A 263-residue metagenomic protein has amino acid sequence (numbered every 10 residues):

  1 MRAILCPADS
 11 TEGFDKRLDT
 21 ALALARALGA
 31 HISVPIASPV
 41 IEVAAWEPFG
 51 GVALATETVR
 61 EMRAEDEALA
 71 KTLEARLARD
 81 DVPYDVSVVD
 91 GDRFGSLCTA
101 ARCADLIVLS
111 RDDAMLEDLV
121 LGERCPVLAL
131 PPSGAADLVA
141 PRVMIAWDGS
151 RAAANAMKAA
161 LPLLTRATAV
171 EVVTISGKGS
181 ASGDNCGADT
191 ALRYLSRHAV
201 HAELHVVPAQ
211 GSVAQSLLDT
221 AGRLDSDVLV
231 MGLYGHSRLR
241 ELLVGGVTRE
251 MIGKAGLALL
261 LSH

Functional and structural regions predicted by a protein language model:
M1-L54, G122, V139-V207, S226: Small/aliphatic-rich secondary-structure junction motif
H31, P126-L128, A258: Proline-centered loop/turn at the N-terminus of a beta-strand
I36, R111, P132, G232-Y234 (+1 more regions): Short secondary-structure boundary segments
L54-A68: A short acidic, glycine-rich active-site loop that binds or catalyzes chemistry on phosphate/adenosine moieties
A75-I107, R197-L229, L233-R240, R249 (+1 more regions): Structural beta-alpha unit
G95-A135: Helix-enriched interaction subdomains in cytosolic or periplasmic regions, typified by TIR/SEFIR signaling/NADase cores
L109-V120, A140, M231-K254: Glycine-rich, Arg-bearing micro-motifs that act as flexible, cationic patches
D137, K254-H263: Short, flexible loop segments at boundaries between secondary-structure elements
